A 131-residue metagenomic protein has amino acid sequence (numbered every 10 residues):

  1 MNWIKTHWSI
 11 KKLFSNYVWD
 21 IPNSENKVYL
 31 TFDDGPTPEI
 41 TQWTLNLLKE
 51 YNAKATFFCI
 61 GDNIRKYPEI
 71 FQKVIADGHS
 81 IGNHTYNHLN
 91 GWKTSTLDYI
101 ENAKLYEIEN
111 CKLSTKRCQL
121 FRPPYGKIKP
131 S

Functional and structural regions predicted by a protein language model:
N2-W92, D98, E109: Active-site beta->alpha N-cap acidic-glycine motif
L89-S131: Catalytic domains of cell-wall/extracellular-matrix polysaccharide-remodeling enzymes, centered on de-N-acetylation
